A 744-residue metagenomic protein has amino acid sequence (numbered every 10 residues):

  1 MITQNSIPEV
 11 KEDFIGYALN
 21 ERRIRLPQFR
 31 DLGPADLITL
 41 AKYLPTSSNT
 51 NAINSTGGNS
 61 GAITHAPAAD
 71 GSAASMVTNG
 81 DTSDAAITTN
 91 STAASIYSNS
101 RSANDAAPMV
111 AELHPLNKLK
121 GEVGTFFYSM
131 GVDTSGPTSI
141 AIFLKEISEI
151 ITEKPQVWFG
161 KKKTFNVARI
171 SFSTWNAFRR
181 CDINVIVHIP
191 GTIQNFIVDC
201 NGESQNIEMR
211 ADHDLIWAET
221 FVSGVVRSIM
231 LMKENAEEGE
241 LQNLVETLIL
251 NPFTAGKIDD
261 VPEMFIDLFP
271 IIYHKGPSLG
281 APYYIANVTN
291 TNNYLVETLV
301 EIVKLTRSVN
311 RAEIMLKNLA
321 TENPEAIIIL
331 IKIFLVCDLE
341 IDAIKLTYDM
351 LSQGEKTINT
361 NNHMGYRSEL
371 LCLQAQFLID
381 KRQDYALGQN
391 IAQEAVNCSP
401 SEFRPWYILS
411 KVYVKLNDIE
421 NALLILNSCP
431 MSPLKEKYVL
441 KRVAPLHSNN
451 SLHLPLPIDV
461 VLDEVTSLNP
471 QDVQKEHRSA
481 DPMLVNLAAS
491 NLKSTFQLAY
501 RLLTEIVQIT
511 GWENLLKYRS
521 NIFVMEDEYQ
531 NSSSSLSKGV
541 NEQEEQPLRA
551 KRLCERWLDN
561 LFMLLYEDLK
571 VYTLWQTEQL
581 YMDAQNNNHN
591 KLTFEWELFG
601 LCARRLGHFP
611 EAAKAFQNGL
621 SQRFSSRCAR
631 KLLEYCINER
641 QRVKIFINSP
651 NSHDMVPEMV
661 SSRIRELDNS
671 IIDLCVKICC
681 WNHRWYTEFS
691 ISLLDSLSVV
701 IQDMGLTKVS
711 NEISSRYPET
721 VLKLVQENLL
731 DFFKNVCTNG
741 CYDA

Functional and structural regions predicted by a protein language model:
M1-A744: Non-TPR docking regions that flank or precede TPR/alpha-solenoid scaffolds in eukaryotic proteins
